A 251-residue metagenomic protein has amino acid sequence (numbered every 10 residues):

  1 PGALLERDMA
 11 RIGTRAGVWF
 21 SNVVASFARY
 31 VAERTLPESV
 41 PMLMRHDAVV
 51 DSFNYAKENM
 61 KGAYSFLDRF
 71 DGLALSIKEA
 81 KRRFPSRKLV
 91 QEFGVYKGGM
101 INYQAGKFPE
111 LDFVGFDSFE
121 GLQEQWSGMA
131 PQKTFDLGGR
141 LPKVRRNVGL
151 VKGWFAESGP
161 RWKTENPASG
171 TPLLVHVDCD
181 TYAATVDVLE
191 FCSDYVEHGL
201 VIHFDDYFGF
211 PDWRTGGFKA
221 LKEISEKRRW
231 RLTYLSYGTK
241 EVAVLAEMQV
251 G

Functional and structural regions predicted by a protein language model:
L5-M9: N-terminal accessory segments
G17, A25, R29-L89: Class I SAM-dependent methyltransferase Rossmann-like catalytic core, especially the SAM/SAH-binding loop
V50-M60, K78, R82-G251: S-adenosylmethionine/decaboxylated-SAM
